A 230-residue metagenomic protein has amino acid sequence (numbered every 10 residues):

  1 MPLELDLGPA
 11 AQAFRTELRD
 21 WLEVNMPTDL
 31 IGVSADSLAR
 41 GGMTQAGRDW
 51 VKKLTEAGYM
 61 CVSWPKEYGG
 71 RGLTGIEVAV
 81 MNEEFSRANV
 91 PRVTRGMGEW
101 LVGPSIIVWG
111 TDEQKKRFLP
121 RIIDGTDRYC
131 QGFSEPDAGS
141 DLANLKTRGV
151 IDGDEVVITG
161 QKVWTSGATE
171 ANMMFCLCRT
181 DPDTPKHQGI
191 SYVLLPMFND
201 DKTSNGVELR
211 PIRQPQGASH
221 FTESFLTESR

Functional and structural regions predicted by a protein language model:
M1-R15: Intrinsic disorder at enzyme termini
R48-T126, G167-M173: Internal helix-loop-helix
G58, M81-S86, L177-C178, L195-D201 (+1 more regions): Short Ser/Thr-interspersed hydrophobic loop/turn segments at strand-loop and sheet-helix junctions that line or gate
G125-F133: A short, Trp-centered hydrophobic/proline-enriched beta-strand micro-motif
D137-S140, W164-G167, P182-T184, I212-H220: Short Gly/Pro-enriched turn/cap motifs at secondary-structure boundaries
T147-G149: A structural signal for short hydrophobic beta-strand segments in well-ordered beta-sheet cores
D154-E155, T159-V207: A short core secondary-structure module
D200-S229: Flexible, small-/acidic-enriched active-site or ligand-binding loops
